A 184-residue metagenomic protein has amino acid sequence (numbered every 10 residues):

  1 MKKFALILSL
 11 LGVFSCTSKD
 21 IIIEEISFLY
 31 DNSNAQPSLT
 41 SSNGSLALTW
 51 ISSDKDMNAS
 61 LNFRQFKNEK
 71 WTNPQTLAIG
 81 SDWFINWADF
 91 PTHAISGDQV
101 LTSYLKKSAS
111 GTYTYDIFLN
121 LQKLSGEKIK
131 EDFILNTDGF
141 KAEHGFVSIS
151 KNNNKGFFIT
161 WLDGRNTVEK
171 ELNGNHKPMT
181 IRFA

Functional and structural regions predicted by a protein language model:
F4-V13: Sec-dependent N-terminal signal peptides
C16-A184: Extracellular, repeat-based ectodomains that mediate carbohydrate processing or recognition
